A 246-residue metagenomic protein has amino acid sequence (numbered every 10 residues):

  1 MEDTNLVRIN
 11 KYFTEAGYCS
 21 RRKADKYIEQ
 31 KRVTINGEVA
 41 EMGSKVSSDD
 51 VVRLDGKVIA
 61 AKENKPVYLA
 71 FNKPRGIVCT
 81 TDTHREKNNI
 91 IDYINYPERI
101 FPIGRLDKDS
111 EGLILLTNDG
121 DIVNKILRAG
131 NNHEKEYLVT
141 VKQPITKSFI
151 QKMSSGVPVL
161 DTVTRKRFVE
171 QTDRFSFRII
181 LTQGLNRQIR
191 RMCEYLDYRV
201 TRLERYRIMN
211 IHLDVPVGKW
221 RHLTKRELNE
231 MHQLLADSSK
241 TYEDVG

Functional and structural regions predicted by a protein language model:
E2-G246: Basic, flexible Lys/Arg- and Gly-enriched helix-loop patches that mediate nucleic-acid binding at interfaces with rRNA
